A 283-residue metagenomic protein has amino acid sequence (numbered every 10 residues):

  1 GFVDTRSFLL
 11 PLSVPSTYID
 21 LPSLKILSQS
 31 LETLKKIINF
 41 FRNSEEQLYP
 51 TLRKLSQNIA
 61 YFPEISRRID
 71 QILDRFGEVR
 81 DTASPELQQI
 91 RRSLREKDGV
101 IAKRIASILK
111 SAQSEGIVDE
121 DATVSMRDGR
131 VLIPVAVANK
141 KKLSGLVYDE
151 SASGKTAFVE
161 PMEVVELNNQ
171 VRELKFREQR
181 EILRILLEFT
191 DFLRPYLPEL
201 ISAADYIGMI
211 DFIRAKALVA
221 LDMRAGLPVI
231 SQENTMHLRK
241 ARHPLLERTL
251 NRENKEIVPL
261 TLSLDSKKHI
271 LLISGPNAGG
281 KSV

Functional and structural regions predicted by a protein language model:
G1-E64: Long, charged all-alpha helical bundle/coiled-coil segments in cytosolic proteins
L12, Y18-P22, K35, Q47-T51 (+2 more regions): Alpha-helical coupling/stalk and coiled-coil linker elements that connect catalytic or binding modules and transmit
